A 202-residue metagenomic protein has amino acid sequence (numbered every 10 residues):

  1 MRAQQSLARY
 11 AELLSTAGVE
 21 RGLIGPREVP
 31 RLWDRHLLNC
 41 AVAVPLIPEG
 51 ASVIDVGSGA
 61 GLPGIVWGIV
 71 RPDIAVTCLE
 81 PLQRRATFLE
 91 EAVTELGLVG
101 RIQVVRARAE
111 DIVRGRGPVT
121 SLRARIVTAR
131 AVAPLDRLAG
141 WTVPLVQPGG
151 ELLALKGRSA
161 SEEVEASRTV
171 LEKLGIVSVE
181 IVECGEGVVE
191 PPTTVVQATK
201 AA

Functional and structural regions predicted by a protein language model:
M1-I54, R84-L98: Class I SAM-dependent transferase core
R21-G22, P30-R31, A60, R130-A133 (+1 more regions): Flexible, active-site-adjacent loop/turn segments at secondary-structure boundaries
V56-S58: Conserved beta-strand/loop positions that form the S-adenosyl-L-methionine
A60-D73: Conserved SAM-binding loop of SAM-dependent methyltransferases across substrates and taxa, primarily the Class I
I74-T77, P81-A202: S-adenosylmethionine
